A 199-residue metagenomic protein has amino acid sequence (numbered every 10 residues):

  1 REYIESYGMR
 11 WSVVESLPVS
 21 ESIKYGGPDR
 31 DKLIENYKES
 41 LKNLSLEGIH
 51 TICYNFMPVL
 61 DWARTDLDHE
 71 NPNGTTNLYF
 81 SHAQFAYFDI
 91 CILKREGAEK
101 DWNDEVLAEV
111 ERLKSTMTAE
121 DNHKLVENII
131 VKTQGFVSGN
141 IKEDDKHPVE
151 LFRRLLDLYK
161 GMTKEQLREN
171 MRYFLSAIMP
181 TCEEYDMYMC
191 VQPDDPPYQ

Functional and structural regions predicted by a protein language model:
R1, S12-V13, C190: Short, well-structured secondary-structure segments
R1-G8, D31, I178: Aromatic-lined substrate-binding rim segments of carbohydrate-active enzymes
E5, M9-S12, K42: Generic short alpha-helical segment signal, independent of protein family or function, capturing local helix propensity
M9-K24: A short glycine/small-residue-enriched secondary-structure motif
I23-Q199: Active-site acidic/histidine proton-transfer and metal-coordination neighborhood in alpha/beta enzyme cores
